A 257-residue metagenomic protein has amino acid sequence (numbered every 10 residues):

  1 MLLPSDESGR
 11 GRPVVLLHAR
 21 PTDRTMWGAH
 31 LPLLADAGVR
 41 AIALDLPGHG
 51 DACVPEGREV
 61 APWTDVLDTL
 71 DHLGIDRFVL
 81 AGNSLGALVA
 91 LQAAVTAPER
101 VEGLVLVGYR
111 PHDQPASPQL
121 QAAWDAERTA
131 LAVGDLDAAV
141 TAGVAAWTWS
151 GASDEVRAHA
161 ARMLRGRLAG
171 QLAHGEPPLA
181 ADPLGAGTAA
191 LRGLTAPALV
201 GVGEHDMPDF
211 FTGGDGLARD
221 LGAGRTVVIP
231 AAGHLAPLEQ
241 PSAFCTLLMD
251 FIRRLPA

Functional and structural regions predicted by a protein language model:
L3-C53: Conserved HGGG/HGGXW glycine-rich cap/lid loop of the alpha/beta-hydrolase fold
H18-R20, F78, G82-N83: Conserved alpha/beta-hydrolase "nucleophile elbow" surrounding the catalytic nucleophile
W63-F78: Conserved acidic catalytic loop of the alpha/beta-hydrolase fold
G82, G86, A90: Gly/Ala-rich beta-loop-alpha elbow adjacent to hydrolase catalytic centers
L91-T96, E102-V133: Flexible "cap/lid" loop of the alpha/beta hydrolase fold
V133-G185, A190: Conserved alpha/beta-hydrolase catalytic His-Asp/Glu region
G166-R219, V228: Conserved serine/cysteine hydrolase catalytic core
G222-A257: Catalytic active-site module of serine/aspartate enzymes centered on a nucleophile-bearing elbow/loop
